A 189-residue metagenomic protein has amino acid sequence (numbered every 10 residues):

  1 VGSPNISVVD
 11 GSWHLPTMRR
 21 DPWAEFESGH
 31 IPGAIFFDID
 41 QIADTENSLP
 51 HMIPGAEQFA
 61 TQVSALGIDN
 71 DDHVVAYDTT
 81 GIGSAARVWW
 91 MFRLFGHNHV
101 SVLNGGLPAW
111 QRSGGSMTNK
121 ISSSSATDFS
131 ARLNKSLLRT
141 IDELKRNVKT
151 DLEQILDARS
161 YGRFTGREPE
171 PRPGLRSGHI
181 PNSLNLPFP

Functional and structural regions predicted by a protein language model:
V1-P189: Cytosolic catalytic domains that perform sulfur/thiol-centered chemistry
